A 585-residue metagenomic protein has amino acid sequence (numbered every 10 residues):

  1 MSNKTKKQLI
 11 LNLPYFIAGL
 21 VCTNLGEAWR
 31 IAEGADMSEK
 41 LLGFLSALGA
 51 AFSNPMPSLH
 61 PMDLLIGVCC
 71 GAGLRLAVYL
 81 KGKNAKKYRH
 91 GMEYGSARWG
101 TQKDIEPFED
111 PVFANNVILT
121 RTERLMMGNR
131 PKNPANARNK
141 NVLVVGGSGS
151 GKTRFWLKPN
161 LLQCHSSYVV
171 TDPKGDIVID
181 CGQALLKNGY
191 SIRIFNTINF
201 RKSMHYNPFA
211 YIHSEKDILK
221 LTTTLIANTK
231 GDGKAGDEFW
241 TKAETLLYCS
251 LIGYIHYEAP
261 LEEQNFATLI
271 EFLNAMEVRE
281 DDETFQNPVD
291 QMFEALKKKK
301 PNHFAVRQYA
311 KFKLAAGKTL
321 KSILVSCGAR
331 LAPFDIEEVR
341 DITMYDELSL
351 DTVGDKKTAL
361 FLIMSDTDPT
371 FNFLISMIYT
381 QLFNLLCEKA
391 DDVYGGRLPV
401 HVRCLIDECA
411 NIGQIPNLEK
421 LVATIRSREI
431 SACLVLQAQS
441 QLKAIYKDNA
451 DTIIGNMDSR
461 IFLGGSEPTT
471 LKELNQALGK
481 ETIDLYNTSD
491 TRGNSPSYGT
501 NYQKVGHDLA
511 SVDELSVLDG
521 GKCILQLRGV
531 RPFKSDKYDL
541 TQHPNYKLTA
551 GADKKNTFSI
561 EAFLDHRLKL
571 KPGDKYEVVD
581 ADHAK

Functional and structural regions predicted by a protein language model:
M1-S150, R154-L157, R201, K480 (+3 more regions): Basic- and hydrophobic-enriched, low-structure N-terminal and domain-boundary segments that flank ATP-binding catalytic
N12, T23-E27, A135-I430, I445 (+2 more regions): P-loop NTPase motor domains
A97-W99, R124, K140-N141, R307 (+5 more regions): General secondary-structure edge motif
F108, F113, F373, C409 (+1 more regions): A short glycine-/small-residue-rich loop at the edge of a beta-strand within enzyme catalytic domains
V112-L119, F373-Q381, L474: Conserved long hydrophobic alpha-helices within structured protein cores
L125-P131, K230-F239, L261, D484-K504: Low-complexity, polar-biased intrinsically disordered regions enriched in Pro/Ser/Thr/Gly
V422-I524: Conserved ATP-driven motor cores of ASCE-family P-loop NTPases powering translocation/secretion/packaging/pilus
